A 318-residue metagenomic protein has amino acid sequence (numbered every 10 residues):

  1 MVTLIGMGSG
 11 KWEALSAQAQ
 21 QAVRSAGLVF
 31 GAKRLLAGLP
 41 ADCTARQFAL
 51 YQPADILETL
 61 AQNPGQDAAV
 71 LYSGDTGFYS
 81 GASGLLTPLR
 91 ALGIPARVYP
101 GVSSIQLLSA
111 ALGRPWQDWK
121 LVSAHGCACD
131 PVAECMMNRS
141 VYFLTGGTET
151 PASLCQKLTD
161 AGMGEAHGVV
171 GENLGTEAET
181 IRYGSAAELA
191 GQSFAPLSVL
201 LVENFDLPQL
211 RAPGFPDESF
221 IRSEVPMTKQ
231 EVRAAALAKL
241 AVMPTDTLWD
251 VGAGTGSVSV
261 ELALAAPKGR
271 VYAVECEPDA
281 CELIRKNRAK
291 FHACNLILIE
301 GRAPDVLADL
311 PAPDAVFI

Functional and structural regions predicted by a protein language model:
M1-V102, Q106, K268-V271, E275-P278 (+2 more regions): Class I S-adenosyl-L-methionine
V2-G6, L50, G65-A68, N138-V225: A contiguous loop/helix-start segment that scaffolds small-molecule binding in enzyme catalytic cores
D67-A69, S140, A312-I318: Short SAM/SAH-binding signature in class I
L89, L158, R288: Conserved hydrophobic residues forming the short capping helix/wall of the S-adenosyl-L-methionine
S104-R139, G146, T150: Short, glycine-/small-residue-rich phosphate/pyrophosphate-handling segment
K229-P244: Conserved alpha-helix/loop element of class I SAM-dependent methyltransferases that forms part of the SAM/SAH-binding
T245-G254: Conserved class I S-adenosyl-L-methionine
T255-P267: Conserved SAM-binding loop of SAM-dependent methyltransferases across substrates and taxa, primarily the Class I
